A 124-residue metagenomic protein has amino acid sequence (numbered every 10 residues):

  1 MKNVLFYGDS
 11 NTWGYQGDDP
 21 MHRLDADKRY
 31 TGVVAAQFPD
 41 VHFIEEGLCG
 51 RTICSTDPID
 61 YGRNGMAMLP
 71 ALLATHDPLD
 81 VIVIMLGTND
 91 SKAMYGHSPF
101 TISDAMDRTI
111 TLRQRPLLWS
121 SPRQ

Functional and structural regions predicted by a protein language model:
M1-L48, T56-D57, L72-A74: Serine-esterase "nucleophile elbow" of acetyl-processing enzymes
F6-T12, E46-T56, I84-T88, M94-Y95 (+2 more regions): Cell-envelope and extracellular/periplasmic
K28, G32, G62-Q124: Alpha-helical cap/lid subdomain in secreted, periplasmic, or secretory-pathway luminal O-acyl-processing enzymes
